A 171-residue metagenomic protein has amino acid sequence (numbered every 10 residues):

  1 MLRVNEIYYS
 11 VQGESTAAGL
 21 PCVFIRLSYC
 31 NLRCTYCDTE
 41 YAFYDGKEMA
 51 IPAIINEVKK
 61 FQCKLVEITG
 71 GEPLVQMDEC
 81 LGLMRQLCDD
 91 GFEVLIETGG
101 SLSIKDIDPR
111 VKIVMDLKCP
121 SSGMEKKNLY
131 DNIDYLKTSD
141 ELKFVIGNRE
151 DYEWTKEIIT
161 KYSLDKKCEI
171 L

Functional and structural regions predicted by a protein language model:
M1-R33: N-terminal pre-triad scaffold of radical SAM enzymes
L2, P21-C22, R33-V111: Conserved Radical SAM active-site core
I7, S28, E40, D116-K118: Generic beta-structure capping elements
Q12, I55-K59, T160: Generic structural signal for well-ordered alpha-helical scaffold segments
F24-R26, L65-E67, E141-K143, L171: Short aromatic/hydrophobic contact patches that present stacked aromatics for nucleic-acid/ligand binding
S28, G70, I146: Conserved residues at beta->alpha junctions
V75-L171: Conserved AdoMet/S-adenosylmethionine-binding subsite of the radical SAM
